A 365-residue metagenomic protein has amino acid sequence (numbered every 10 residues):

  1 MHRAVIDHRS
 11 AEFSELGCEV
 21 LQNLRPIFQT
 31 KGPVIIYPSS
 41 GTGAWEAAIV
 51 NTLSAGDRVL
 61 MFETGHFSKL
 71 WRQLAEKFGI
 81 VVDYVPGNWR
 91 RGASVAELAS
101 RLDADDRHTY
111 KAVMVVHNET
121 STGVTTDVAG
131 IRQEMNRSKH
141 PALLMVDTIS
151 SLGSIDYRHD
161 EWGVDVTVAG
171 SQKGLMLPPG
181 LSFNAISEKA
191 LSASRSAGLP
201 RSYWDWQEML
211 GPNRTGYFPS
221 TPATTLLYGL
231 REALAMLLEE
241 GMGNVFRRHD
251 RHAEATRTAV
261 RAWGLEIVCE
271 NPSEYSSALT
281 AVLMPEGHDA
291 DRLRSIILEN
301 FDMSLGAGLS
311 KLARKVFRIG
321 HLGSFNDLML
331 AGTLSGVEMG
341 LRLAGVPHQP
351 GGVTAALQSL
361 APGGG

Functional and structural regions predicted by a protein language model:
M1-A47, H66, L70-E76: Conserved N-terminal alpha-helix of the aminotransferase class I/II PLP-enzyme fold
L53-K69: Conserved PLP-anchoring active-site segment centered on the Schiff-base-forming lysine
A93-G153, V166: Active-site phosphate-binding strand-loop segment of PLP-dependent enzymes
D160-Q172: Conserved active-site segment immediately N-terminal to the catalytic lysine that forms the internal aldimine
Q172-A262: Active-site C-terminal subdomain of aminotransferase-like
E266-N300: Conserved PLP-binding catalytic core of the aspartate aminotransferase-like
K311, K315-G365: PLP-dependent enzyme catalytic core of the Aspartate aminotransferase-like
